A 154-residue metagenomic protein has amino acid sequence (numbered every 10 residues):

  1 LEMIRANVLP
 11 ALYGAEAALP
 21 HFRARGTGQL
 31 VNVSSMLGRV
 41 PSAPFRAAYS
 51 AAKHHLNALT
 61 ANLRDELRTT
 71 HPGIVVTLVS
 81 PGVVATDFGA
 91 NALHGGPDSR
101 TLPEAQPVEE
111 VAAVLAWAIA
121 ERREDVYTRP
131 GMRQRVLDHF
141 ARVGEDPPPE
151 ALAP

Functional and structural regions predicted by a protein language model:
L1-R5: Active-site Tyr-X3-Lys motif and surrounding loop/helix of classical short-chain dehydrogenase/reductase
L12, H54-D65, I74, A113: Conserved active-site helix of classical SDR/Rossmann-fold NAD(P)-dependent CH-OH oxidoreductases
A15-E16: A short, exposed helix-loop element centered on a Lys and neighboring polar residues
F22-R25: Helix-to-beta-strand junctions that scaffold the AdoMet/dcAdoMet cofactor pocket in Class I SAM-dependent enzymes
S35: Residue(s) in the substrate-gating loop at a strand-loop-helix junction that position the organic substrate next
P41-S50: Active-site loop-to-helix junction immediately N-terminal to the catalytic Tyr of the SDR YXXXK motif in Rossmann-fold
D65-P130: SDR active-site lid
